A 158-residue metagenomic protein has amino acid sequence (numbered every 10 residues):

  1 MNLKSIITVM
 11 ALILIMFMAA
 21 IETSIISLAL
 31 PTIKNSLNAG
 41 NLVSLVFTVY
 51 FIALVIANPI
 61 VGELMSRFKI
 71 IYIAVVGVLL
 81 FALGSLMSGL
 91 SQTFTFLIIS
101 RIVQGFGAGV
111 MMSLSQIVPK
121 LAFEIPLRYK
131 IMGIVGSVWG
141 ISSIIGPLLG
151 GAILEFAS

Functional and structural regions predicted by a protein language model:
M1-S158: Transmembrane-helix bundle of Major Facilitator Superfamily
